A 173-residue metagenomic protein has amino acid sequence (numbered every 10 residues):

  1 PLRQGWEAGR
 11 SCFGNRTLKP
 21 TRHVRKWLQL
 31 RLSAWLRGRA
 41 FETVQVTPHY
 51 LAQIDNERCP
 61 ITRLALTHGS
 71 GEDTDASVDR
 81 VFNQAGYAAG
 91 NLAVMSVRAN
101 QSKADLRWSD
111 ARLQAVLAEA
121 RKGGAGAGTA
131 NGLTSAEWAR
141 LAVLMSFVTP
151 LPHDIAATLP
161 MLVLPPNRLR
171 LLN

Functional and structural regions predicted by a protein language model:
P1-L18, E119, R170-N173: Mixed-charge, low-complexity interaction segments
A8-C12, G123, L144-L151, M161 (+1 more regions): Surface-exposed polar/charged interaction patches
F13-R58: Short, charged surface segments at domain edges that flank catalytic/cofactor-binding sites
R39-Y50, E57-V94, K103: Histidine-centered nuclease catalytic patch
V81-A93, Q101-T149: Polybasic, low-complexity binding patches
H153-N173: C-terminal, charged low-complexity interaction regions
